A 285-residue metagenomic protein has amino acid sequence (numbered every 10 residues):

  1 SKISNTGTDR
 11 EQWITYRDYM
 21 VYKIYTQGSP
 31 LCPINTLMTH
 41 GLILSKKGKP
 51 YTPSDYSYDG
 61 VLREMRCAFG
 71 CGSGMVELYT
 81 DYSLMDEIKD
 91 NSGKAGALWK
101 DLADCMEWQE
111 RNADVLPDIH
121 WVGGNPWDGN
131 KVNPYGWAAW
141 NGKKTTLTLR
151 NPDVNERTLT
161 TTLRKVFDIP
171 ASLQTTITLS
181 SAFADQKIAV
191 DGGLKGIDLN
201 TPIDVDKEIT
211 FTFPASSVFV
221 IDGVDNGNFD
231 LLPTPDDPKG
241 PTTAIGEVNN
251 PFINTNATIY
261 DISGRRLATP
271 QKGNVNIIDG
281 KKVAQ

Functional and structural regions predicted by a protein language model:
S1-D191, K195-N200, D206-T210, P214-A215 (+3 more regions): Active-site-proximal substrate-binding groove within the catalytic cores of carbohydrate-active enzymes
W140-G142, D204-D206, P214, P241-T243 (+2 more regions): Short, solvent-exposed coil/turn segments
D225-G227, G280: Surface-exposed loop/turn motifs at beta-strand-loop junctions within extracellular Ig-like and Fibronectin type III
G227, K239-G240: C-terminal non-catalytic regions of proteins with extracellular/luminal or membrane-system context
P241-Q285: C-terminal outer-membrane/trafficking sorting elements
